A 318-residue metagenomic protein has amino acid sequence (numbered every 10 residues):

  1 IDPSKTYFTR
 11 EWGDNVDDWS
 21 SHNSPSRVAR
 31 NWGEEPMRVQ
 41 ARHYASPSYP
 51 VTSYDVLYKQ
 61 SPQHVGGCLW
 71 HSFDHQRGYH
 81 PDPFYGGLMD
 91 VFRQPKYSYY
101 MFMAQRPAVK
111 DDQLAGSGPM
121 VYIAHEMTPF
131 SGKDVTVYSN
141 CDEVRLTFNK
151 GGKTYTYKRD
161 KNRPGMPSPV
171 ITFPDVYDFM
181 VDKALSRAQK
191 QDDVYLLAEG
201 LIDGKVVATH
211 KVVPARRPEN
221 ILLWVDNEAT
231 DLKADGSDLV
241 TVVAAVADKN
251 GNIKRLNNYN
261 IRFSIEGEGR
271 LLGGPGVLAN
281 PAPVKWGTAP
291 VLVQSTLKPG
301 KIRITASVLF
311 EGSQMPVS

Functional and structural regions predicted by a protein language model:
I1-Y100, A115-H125, G152: Substrate-binding/catalytic cleft of secreted carbohydrate-active enzymes, primarily glycoside hydrolases
L69-F130, D134-L222, I253-K254: Catalytic cores of secreted or luminal carbohydrate-active enzymes
H125-S131, T230-V240: Short, solvent-exposed loop/linker segments at the N-terminal edge of repeated beta-sheet extracellular domains
D134-S139, W224, S237-R255, I302-A306: Beta-strand-rich structural segments
N140-D160, D193, L239, A247-N280: Short flexible loop/turn segments that cap and initiate beta-strands
Y155-V176, W224, A229, G267-W286: Low-complexity "stalk/linker" and mucin-like segments enriched in Ser/Thr/Pro/Ala/Gly
L185, P290-K298: Extracellular/luminal low-complexity segments enriched in Ser/Thr/Pro
Q191-Y195, S237-L239, P299-K301: Extracellular Ig-like/FN3 beta-sandwich strand-entry sites
